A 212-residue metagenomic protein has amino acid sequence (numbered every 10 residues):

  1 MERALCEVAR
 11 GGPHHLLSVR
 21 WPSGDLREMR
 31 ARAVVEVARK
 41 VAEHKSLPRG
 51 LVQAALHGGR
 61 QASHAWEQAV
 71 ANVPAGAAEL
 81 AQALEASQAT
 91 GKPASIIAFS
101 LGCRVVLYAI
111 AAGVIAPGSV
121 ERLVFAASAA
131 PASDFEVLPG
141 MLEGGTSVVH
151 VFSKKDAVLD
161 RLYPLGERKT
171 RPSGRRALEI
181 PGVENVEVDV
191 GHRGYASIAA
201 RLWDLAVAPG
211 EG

Functional and structural regions predicted by a protein language model:
M1-A78, E85-S87, K92, A112-R122 (+1 more regions): Lipolytic serine-hydrolase domain surface
I96-G102, V106: Gly/Ala-rich beta-loop-alpha elbow adjacent to hydrolase catalytic centers
A109: Aromatic pocket-lining residues of Rossmann-like dinucleotide-binding sites
